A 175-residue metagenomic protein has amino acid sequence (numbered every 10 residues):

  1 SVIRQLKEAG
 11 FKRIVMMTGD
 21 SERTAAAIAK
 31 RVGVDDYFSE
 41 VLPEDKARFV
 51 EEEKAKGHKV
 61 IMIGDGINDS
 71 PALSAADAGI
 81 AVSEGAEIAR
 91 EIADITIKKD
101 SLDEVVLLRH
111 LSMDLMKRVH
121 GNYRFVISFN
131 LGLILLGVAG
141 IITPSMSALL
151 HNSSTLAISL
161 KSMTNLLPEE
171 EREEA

Functional and structural regions predicted by a protein language model:
S1-G121, E173-A175: Conserved ATP-binding TGD loop and adjacent catalytic N/P-domain core of P-type ATPases
A93-A175: Membrane-embedded transport module
